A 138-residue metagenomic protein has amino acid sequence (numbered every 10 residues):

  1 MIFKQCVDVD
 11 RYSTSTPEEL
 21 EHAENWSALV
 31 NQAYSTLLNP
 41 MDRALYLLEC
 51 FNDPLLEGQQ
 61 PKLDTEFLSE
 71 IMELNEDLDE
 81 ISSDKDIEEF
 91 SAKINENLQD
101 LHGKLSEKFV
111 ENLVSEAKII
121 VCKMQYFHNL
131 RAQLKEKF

Functional and structural regions predicted by a protein language model:
I2-F138: C-terminal accessory/regulatory regions appended to core domains
